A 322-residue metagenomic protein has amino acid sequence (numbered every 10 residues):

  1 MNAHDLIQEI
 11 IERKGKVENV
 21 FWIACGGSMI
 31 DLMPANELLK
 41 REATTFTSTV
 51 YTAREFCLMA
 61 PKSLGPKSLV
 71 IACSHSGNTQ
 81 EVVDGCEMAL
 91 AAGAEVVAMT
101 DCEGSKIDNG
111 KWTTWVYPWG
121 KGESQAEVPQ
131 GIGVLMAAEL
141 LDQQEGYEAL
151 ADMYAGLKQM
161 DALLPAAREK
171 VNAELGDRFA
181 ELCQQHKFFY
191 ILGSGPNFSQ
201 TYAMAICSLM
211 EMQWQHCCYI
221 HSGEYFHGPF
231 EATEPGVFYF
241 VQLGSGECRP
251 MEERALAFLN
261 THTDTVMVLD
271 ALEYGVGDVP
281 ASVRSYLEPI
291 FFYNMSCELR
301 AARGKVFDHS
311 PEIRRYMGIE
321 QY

Functional and structural regions predicted by a protein language model:
N2-I11, E18-N19, A138-H221, F226 (+1 more regions): Active-site phosphate/pyrophosphate-binding segments
N2-L6, E55-K62, F226-P229: Structural motif
G15-A151, G156, S194, Q242-M267: Glycine-rich phosphate-binding loops that contact phosphosugars or nucleotide phosphates
V50-T52, D101, H216-E224, V266-G275: A generic structural motif
L64-K67, Q130-L135, T233-P235, V279-E288: Short, surface-exposed amphipathic charged segments that create phosphate/polyanion-binding patches used for binding
E103-W115, P229-A232, V276-S285: Glycine-rich, charge-decorated loop segments at or immediately adjacent to ligand/cofactor-binding or catalytic sites
S199-V266: Internal helical hairpin/lid segments
L272-P311, R315: Structured C-terminal subdomain patch of bacterial secreted/periplasmic proteins
